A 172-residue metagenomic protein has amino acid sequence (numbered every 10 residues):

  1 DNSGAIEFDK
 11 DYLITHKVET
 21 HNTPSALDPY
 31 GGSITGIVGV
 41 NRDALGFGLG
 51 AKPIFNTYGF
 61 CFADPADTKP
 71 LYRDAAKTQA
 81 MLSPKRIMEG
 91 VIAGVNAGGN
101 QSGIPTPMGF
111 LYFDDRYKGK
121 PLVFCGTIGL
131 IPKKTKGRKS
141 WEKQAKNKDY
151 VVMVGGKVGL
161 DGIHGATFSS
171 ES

Functional and structural regions predicted by a protein language model:
D1-S172: Long, structured ligand/cofactor-binding scaffold of large enzymes
